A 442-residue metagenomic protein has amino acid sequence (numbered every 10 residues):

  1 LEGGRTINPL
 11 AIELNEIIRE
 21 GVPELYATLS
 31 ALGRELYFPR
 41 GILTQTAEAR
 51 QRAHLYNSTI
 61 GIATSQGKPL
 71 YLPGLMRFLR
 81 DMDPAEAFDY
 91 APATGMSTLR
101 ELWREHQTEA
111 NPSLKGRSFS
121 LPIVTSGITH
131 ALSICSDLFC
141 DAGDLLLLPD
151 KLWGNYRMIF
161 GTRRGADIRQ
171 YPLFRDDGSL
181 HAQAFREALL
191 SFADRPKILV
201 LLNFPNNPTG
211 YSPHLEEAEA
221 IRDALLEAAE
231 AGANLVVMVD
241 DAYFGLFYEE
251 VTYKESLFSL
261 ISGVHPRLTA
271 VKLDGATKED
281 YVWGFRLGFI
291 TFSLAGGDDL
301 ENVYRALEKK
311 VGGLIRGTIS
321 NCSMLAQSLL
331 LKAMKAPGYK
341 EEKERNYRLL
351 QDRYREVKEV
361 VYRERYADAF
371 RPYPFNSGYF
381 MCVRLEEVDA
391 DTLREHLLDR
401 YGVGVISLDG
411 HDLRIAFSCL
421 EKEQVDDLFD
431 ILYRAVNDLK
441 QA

Functional and structural regions predicted by a protein language model:
E2-N8, S97, E105, E109 (+4 more regions): PLP-dependent enzyme catalytic core of the Aspartate aminotransferase-like
G4, A11-G21, S262-R348: Conserved core segment of the aminotransferase class I/II
N8-E24, T28-S126, A442: N-terminal small-domain helix-loop-helix segment of the aminotransferase-like
Y56-S58, I123, L147, R169 (+3 more regions): Hydrophobic/aromatic beta-strand patches that form the interior of the parallel beta-sheet core in alpha/beta enzyme
S58, W103, L146, F160 (+9 more regions): Generic structural signal for small/hydrophobic residues in well-ordered secondary structure, especially within
G61-S65, T129, W153-G154, P205-P208 (+8 more regions): Short, solvent-exposed loop/turn segments at secondary-structure junctions
P84-A233, V237, F244-V264, E423 (+1 more regions): Conserved core of the PLP fold type I
L331, K343-K358, A369-R384, D409-D412: Conserved glycine-rich beta-strand-loop-beta hairpin in the small C-terminal domain of fold type I
